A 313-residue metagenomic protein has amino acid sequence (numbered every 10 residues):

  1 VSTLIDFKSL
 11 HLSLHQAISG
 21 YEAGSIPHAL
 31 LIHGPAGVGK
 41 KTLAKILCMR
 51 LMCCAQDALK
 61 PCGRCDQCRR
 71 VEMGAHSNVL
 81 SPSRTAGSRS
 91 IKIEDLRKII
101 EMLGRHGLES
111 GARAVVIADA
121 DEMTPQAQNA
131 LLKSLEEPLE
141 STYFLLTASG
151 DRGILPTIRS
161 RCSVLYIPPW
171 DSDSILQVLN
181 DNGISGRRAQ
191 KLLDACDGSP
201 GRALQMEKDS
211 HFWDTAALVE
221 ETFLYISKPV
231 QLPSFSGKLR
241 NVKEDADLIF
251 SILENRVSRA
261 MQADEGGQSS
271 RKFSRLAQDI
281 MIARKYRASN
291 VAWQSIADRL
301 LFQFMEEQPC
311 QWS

Functional and structural regions predicted by a protein language model:
V1-M49, R70, E140-T142, S149-I252 (+1 more regions): Charged, glycine-rich active-site and insertion segments that engage polyanionic ligands
V1-Q126: Clamp-loader machinery-focused feature within the broader ASCE/P-loop NTPase space
E101, K133, P156, S160: Conserved adenine-binding aromatic site and its adjacent loop/helix in ATP-hydrolyzing domains
R105-E109, P125, E137-E140, P156 (+1 more regions): Alpha-helix capping at helix-to-loop junctions
A118-A120, L146-D151: A short beta-strand-to-loop transition that corresponds to the Sensor-1 phosphate-sensing loop of AAA+ P-loop ATPases
N129-L146: Conserved catalytic/switch belt of AAA+ P-loop NTPases
